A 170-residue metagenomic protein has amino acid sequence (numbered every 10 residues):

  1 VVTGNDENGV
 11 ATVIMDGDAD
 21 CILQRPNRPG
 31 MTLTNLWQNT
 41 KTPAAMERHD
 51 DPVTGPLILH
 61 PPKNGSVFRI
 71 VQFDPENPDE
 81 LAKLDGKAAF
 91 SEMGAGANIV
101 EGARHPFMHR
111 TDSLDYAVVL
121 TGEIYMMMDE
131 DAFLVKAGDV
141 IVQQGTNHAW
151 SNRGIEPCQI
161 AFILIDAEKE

Functional and structural regions predicted by a protein language model:
V1, V10-M15, D20-L23, E92 (+2 more regions): Double-stranded beta-helix
V1-D51: N-terminal leader/capping segments at the start of a protein or of a new domain
D20-Q24, G55, P78-D79, L134 (+1 more regions): A short local loop/turn or secondary-structure capping micro-motif enriched for an aromatic residue
K41-V53, I58-P62, D166-E170: Non-heme Fe(II)/2-oxoglutarate
K63-V67, D74, E123-Y125, A132 (+2 more regions): Ligand-binding loop in jelly-roll beta-barrel domains
R69-T111, G145-N147: Conserved short histidine dyad/triad with adjacent acidic residue
A103-T111, Y116-A137: A short beta-strand-loop-beta hairpin characteristic of the jelly-roll/cupin
